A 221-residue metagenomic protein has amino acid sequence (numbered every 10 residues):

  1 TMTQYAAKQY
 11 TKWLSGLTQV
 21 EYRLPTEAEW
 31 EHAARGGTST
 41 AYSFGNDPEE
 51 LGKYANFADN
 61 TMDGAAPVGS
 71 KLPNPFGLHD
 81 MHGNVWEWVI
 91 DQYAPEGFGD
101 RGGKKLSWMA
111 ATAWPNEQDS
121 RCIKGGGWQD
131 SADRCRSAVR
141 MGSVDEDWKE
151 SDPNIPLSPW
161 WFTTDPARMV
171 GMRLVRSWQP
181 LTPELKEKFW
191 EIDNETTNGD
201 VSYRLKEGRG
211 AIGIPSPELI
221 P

Functional and structural regions predicted by a protein language model:
T1-T38, D59-H79: Short aromatic-cysteine micro-motif
W13, W30, N56, W86-W88 (+1 more regions): Signature tryptophan residues that serve as conserved aromatic anchors
A28-E31, D47-P48, K124-G127: Short, solvent-exposed turn/loop segments enriched in Gly/Ser/Thr/Pro and often Arg
A33, A41, A138: Residues that scaffold the ATP/ADP-binding catalytic core of kinase and kinase-like folds
T38, T61-G64, V85-I220: Surface-exposed recognition segments
S39-A65: Chymotrypsin/trypsin-fold serine protease catalytic domain
